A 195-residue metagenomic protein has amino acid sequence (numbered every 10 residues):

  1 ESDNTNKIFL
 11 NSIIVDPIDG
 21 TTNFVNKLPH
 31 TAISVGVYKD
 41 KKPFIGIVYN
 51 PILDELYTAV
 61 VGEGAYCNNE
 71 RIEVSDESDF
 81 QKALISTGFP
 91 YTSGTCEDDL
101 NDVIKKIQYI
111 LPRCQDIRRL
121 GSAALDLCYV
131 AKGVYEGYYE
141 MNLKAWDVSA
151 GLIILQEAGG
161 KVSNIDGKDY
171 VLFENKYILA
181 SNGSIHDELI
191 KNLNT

Functional and structural regions predicted by a protein language model:
E1, Y66-N68, K161-V162: Short gly/ser/thr-rich secondary-structure transition/capping motifs
E1-K39: Flexible, acidic active-site loops/lids enriched in D/E/S/T/G that coordinate Mg2+ and/or position polar
N11-S12, I45, G137: Short acidic donor-binding loop at the edge of a beta-strand
S12, G64, Y177-I178: A residue-level structural signature of the nucleotidyltransferase/glycosyltransferase Rossmann-like core
T21, N50, L155: Conserved G/P- and acidic residue-centered "switch" motifs that form tight phosphate/ATP-binding loops in soluble
P29-G94: Active-site phosphate/ATP/adenylate-binding loop shared across adenylate-forming ligases
E73-T195: An extended, acidic
